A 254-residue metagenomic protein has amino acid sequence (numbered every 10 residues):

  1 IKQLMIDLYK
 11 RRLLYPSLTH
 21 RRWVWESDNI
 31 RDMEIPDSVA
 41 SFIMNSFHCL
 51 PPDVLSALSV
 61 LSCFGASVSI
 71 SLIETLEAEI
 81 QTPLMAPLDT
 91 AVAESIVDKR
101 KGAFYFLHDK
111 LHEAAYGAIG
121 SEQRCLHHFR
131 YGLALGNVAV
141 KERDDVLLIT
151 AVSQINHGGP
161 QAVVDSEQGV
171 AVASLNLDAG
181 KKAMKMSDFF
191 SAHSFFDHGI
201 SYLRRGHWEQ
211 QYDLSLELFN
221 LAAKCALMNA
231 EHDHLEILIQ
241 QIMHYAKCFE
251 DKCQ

Functional and structural regions predicted by a protein language model:
I1-S194, H198-G206: Short secondary-structure boundary elements
D197, H207-Q254: Internal alpha-solenoid helical repeat scaffolds
